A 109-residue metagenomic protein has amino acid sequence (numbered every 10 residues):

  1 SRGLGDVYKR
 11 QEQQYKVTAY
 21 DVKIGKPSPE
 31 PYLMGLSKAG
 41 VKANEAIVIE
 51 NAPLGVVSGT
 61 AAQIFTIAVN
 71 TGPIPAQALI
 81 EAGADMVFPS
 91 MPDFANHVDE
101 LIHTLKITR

Functional and structural regions predicted by a protein language model:
S1-Y8: Short, small-residue-biased leader/transition segments that mark boundaries at the very start of proteins
G5, Q14, N44, D85: Conserved acidic residues
K9-K26: Histidine/lysine/aspartate-rich catalytic loop segments that bind and position anionic ligands
Y20, N70-P73, M91: Short secondary-structure boundary segments
G25-P53: Conserved Lys-Pro-Asp/Glu-containing loop-to-beta segment of HAD-superfamily phosphomonoesterases, centered on
I47-M86: Acidic, Mg2+-coordinating phosphoryl-transfer loop and its flanking beta/alpha structural elements, shared across
F94-K106: Short amphipathic alpha-helix with an adjacent loop that forms part of the alpha/beta core around
